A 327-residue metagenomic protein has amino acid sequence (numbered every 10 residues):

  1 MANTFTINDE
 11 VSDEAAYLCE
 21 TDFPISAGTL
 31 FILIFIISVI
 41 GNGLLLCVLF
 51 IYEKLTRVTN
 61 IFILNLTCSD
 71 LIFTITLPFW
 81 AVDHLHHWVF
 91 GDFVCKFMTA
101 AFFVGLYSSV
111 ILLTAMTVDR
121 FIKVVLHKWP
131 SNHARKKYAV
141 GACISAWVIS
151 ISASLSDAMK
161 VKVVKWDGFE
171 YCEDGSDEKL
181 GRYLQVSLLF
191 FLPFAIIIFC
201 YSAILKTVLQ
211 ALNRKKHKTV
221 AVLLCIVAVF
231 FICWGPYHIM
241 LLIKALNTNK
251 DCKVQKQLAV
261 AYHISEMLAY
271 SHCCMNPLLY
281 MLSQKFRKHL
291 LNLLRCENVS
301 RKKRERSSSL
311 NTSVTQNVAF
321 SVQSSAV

Functional and structural regions predicted by a protein language model:
M1-I40, L44, R182: Extracellular N-terminal segment of 7TM GPCRs
M1-L18, W166, K253, K285-V327: Intrinsically disordered regulatory tails of 7TM GPCRs
D9-C19, G91-T99, L126, R135-C143 (+3 more regions): Loop architecture of class A 7-transmembrane GPCRs
E20-G28, V58-A115, L126-S131, K179: Extracellular TM2-ECL1-early TM3 structural module of rhodopsin-like
F31, F35, I72-H87, T99 (+7 more regions): Helix-to-loop junction signature of class
N60, L64-T67, L106, V140-I144 (+5 more regions): Internal alpha-helical transmembrane segments of multi-pass membrane proteins, especially GPCRs
L106-I144, I204-L205, M281-K285: Class A GPCR helix-loop hinge within the 7TM core
V186-L189, A203-I239: Intracellular effector-coupling site of seven-transmembrane GPCRs, centered on the ICL3-to-TM6 transition
